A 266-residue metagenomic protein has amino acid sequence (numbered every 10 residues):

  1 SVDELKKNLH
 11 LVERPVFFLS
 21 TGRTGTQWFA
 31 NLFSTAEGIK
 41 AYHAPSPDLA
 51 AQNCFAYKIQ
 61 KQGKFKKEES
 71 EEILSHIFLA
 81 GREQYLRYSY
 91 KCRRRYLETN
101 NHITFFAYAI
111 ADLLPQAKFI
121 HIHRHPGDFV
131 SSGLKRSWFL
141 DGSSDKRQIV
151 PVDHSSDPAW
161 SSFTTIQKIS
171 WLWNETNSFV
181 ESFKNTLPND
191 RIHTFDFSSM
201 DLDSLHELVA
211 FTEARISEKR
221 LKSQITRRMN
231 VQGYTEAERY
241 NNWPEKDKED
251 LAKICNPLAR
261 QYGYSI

Functional and structural regions predicted by a protein language model:
S1-P15, S155-S170, N174-N177, E181-T194 (+1 more regions): PAPS-dependent sulfotransferases, especially Golgi type II membrane carbohydrate sulfotransferases
S1-Q84, R227-R228: PAPS-dependent sulfotransferase catalytic core
V16, K40, K118-I120, H193-F195: Hydrophobic/aromatic beta-strand patches that form the interior of the parallel beta-sheet core in alpha/beta enzyme
L19-T21, L97-N101, H123-R124, F197-S198: Short His-Asn-centered micro-motif
G25-G38, I110-L114, L134, I192-I216: PAPS/PAP-binding and catalytic site of the sulfotransferase fold
G81-A109: Glycine-rich phosphate-binding loop used to anchor ATP phosphates in small-molecule kinases, encompassing both
L113-R136, S198: Conserved phosphate-donor/acceptor-positioning beta-strand/loop module used by diverse small-molecule
K135-S162: Long, charge-dense
